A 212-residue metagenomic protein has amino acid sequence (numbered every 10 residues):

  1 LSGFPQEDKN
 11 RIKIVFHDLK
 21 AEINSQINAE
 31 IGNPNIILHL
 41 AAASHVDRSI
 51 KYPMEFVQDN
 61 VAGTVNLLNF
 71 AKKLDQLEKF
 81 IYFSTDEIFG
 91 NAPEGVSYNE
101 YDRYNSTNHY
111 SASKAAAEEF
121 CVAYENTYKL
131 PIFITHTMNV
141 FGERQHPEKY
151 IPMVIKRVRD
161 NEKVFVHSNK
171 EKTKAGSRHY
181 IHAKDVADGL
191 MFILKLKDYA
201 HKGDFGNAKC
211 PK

Functional and structural regions predicted by a protein language model:
L1-I36: N-terminal Rossmann/SDR dinucleotide-binding element
E22, Y52, F70, L74 (+2 more regions): Generic structural signal for alpha-helix termini and adjacent loop/cap motifs
N35-L38, I81: N-terminal Rossmann-like NAD(P) cofactor-binding module of classical short-chain dehydrogenase/reductase
L40-S44, S84-D86: Conserved NAD(P)H cofactor-binding loop of Rossmann-fold oxidoreductase domains
H45-S49: Serine-hydrolase catalytic-loop signature spanning alpha/beta hydrolases and amidase-signature enzymes
K51-N69, K73, E78-K79, E87-I134 (+2 more regions): Catalytic helix-loop patch of NAD(P)-dependent Rossmann-fold dehydrogenases
E94-G95, E119-K195: NAD(P)-dependent short-chain dehydrogenase/reductase
V154, L196-K212: Mid/C-terminal beta-alpha module of Rossmann-like enzyme folds, strongest in SDR-family dehydrogenases/epimerases
